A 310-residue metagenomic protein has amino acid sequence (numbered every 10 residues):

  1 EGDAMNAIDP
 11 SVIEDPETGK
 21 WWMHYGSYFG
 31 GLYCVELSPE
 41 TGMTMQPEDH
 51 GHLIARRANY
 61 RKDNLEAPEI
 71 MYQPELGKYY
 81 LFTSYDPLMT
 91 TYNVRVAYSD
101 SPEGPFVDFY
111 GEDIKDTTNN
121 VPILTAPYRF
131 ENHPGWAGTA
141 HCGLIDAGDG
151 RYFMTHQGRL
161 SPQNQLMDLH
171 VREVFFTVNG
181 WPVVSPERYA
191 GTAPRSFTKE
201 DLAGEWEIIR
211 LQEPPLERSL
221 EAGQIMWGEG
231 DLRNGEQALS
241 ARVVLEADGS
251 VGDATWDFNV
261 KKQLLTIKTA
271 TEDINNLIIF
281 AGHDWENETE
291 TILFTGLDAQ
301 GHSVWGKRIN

Functional and structural regions predicted by a protein language model:
E1-N310: Carbohydrate-active catalytic/glycan-binding domains of CAZyme proteins, especially the secreted or lumenal ectodomains
